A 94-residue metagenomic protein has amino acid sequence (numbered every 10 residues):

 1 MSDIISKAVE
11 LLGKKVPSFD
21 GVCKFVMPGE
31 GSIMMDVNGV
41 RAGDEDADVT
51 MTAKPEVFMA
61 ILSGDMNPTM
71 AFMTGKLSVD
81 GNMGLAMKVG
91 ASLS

Functional and structural regions predicted by a protein language model:
M1-S94: Feature captures hydrophobic
